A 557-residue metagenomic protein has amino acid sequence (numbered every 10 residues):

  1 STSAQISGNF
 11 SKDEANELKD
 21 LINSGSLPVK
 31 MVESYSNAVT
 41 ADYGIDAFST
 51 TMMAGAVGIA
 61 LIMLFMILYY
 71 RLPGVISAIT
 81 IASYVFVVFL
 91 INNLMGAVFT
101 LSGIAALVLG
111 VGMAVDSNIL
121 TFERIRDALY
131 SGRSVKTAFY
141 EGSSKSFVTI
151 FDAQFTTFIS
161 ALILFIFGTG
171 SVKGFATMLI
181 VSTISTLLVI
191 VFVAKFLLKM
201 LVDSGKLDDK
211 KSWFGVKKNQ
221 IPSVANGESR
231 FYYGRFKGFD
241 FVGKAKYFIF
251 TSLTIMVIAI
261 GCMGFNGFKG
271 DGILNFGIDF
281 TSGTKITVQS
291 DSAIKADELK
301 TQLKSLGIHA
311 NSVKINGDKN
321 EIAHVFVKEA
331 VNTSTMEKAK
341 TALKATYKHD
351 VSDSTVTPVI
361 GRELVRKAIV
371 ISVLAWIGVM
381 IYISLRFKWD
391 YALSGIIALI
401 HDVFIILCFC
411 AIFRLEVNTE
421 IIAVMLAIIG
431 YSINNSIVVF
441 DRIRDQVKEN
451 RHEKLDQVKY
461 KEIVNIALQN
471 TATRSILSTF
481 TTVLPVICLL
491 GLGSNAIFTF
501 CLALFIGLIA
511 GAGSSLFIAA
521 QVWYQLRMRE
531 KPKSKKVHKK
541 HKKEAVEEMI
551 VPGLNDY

Functional and structural regions predicted by a protein language model:
S1-V39, A47, T51, D291 (+1 more regions): Extracytoplasmic
V32-A38, D42-S134, E141-S146, I150 (+3 more regions): Conserved structured catalytic cores and adjacent interaction surfaces of nucleotide-binding/hydrolyzing enzymes
D42-A60, M113, R133-T169, T177 (+7 more regions): Pore- and gate-forming transmembrane helices of large, multi-pass membrane proteins
I45, S49-F99, I166-G170, R366-E420 (+1 more regions): Interfacial segments of transmembrane alpha-helices in multi-pass membrane proteins
G74-G96, L107-G112, F175-V193, A392-F413 (+2 more regions): Small-residue-enriched core segments of transmembrane alpha-helices in multipass membrane transport and channel
G112-A153, M200-S204, V417-L477, Y524-H538: Cytosolic juxtamembrane regions of multi-pass inner-membrane proteins
D127-S131, V135-Y140, S144, V148 (+4 more regions): Hydrophobic alpha-helical transmembrane segments of membrane transport and translocation systems, primarily multi-pass
Y232-T287: Transmembrane helices with small-residue packing motifs
